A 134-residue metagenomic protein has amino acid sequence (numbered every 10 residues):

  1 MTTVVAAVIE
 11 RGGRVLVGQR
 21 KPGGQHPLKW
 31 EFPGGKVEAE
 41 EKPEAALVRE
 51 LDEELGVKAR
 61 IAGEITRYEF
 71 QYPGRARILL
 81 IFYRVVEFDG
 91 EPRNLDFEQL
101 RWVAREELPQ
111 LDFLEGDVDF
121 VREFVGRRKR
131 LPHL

Functional and structural regions predicted by a protein language model:
M1-L16, K36: Conserved N-terminal beta-strand and adjoining loop/helix that marks the start of the Nudix/MutT-like hydrolase domain
T2, K58-A59, Y68-E91, R101 (+1 more regions): Active-site-adjacent beta-strand/loop module that shapes the phosphate/pyrophosphate-binding cleft
A7-V8, P22, Y72, E91-N94: Short secondary-structure boundary/capping segments
R14-E53, V57: Conserved Nudix-box catalytic region and its N-terminal flanking loop in Nudix hydrolases and closely related
R84, R93-F124: NUDIX/MutT-family hydrolases
V125-L134: Generic C-terminal helix-cap and adjacent flexible tail
